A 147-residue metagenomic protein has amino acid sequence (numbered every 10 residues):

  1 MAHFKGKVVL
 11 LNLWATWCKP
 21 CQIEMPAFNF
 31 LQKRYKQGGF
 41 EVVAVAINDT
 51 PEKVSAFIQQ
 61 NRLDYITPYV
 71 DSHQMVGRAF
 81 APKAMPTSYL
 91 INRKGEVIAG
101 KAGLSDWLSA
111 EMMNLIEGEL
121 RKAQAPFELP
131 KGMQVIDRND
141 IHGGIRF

Functional and structural regions predicted by a protein language model:
M1-V9: A short beta-strand-turn-helix
K5, L13-F30: Conserved redox-active cysteine motifs that mediate thiol-disulfide chemistry, especially di-cysteine Cys-X(1-2)-Cys
V8, Q32-Y35, F80, S105 (+1 more regions): Sec/Tat-exported extracytoplasmic proteins
L10-N12, A44, L90: Hydrophobic beta-strand core positions in alpha/beta domains
I23-N61, S72-R78, N114, D137-H142 (+1 more regions): Structural microenvironment flanking redox-active thiols in thiol-disulfide oxidoreductases
F40, I66-T67: Short, conserved active-site loop motifs that form the nucleotide-linked donor/cofactor pocket
F57-D64, V70-E117: Thiol/disulfide oxidoreductase modules built on the thioredoxin-like
R121-F147: Non-globular targeting/processing and membrane-anchoring segments
